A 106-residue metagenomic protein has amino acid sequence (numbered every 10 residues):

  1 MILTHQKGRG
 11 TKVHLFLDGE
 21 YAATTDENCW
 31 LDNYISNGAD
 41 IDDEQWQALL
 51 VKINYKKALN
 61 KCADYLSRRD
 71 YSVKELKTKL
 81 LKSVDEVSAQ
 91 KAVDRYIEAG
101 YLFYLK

Functional and structural regions predicted by a protein language model:
M1-K106: An alpha-helical, amphipathic repeat domain used for nucleic-acid recognition, typified by the mTERF helical solenoid
